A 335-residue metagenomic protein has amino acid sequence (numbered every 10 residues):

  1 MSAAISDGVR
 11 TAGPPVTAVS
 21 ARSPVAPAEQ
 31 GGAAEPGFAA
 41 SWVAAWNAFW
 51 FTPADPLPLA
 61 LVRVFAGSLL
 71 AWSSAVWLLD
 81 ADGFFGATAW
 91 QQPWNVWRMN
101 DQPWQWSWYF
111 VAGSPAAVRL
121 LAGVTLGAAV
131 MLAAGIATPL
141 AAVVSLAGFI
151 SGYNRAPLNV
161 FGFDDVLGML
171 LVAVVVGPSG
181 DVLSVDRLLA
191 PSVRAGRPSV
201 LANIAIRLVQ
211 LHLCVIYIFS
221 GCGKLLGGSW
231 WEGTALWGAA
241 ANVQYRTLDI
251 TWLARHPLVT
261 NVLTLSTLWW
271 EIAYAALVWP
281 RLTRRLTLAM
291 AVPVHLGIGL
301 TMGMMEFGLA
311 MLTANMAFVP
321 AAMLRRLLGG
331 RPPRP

Functional and structural regions predicted by a protein language model:
M1-P335: Alpha-helical membrane-anchoring segments
